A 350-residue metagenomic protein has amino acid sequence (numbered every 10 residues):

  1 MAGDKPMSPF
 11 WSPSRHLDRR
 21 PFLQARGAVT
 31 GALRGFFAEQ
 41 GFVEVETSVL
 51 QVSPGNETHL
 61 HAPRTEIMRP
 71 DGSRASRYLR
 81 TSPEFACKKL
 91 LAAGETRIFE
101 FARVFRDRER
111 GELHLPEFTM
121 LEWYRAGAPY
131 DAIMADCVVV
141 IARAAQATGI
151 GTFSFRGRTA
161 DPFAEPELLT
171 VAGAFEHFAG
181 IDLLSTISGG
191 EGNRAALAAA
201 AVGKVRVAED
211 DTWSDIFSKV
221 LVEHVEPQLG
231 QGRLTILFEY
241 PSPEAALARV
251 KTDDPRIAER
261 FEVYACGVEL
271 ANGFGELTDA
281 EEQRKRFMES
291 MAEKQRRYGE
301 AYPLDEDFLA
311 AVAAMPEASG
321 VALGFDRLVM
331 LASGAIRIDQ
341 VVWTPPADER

Functional and structural regions predicted by a protein language model:
A2-A132, V140-A142, E226, M330: Class II aminoacyl-tRNA synthetase-like tRNA-binding/catalytic domains
L23-G27, G31, E39, V43-E44 (+16 more regions): Conserved structured core elements
H59, A75, E95, H114-M120 (+6 more regions): A generic structural signal for well-ordered coil/turn residues at beta-strand boundaries that shape enzyme active-site
R143-V268, E289-M315: Metal-assisted phosphate- and nucleotidyl-transfer catalytic regions
A280-R350: Active-site pocket scaffolds in enzymes
